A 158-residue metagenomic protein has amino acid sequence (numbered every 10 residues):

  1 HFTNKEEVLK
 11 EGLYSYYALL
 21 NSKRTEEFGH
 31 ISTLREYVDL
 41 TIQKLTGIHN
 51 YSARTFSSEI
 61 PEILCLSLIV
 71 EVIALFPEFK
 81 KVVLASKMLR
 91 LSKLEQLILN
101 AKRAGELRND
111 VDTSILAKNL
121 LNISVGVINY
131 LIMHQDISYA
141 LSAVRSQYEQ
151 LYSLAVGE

Functional and structural regions predicted by a protein language model:
H1-K10, Y14: HTH DNA-binding helix-turn interface
F2, S67-L75: Short helix-capping/turn signature of helix-turn-helix
S15, S22-E62, T113-L120: Hydrophobic alpha-helical connector segments
L40-S52, S92, Q96-A104, S114 (+3 more regions): C-terminal peripheral helix-coil segments that are non-catalytic and often amphipathic
I60-S67, P77-R103, I115-K118: Amphipathic alpha-helical packing segments from all-alpha helical-bundle domains
G126-Y130: Structural signal for membrane-spanning alpha-helices in multi-pass inner-membrane proteins, emphasizing helix cores
